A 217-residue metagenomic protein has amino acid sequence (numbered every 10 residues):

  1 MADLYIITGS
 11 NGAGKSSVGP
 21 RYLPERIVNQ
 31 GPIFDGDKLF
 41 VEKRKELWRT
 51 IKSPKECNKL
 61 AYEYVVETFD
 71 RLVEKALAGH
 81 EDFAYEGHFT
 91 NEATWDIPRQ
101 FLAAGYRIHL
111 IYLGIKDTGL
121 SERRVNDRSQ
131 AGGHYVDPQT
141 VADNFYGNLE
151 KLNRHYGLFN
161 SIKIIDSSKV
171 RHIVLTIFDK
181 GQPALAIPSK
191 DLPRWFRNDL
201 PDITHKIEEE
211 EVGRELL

Functional and structural regions predicted by a protein language model:
M1-L4: Extreme N-terminal starter segment of soluble prokaryotic enzymes
I6-G9: The Walker A (P-loop) glycine that initiates the GxxxxGKT/S ATP-binding motif of P-loop NTPases
G12: Walker A (P-loop) phosphate-binding loop of P-loop NTPases
K15: Conserved lysine of the Walker
G19-G79: Conserved substrate/cofactor phosphate-moiety recognition/catalytic segment in nucleotide-dependent phosphotransferases
L60-Y112: Glycine-rich phosphate-binding loop used to anchor ATP phosphates in small-molecule kinases, encompassing both
Y106-L152: A glycine- and Lys/Arg-enriched "phosphate-lid" helix/loop adjacent to the NTP-binding pocket of small-molecule kinases
Y156-L217: NTP-dependent small-molecule kinase module
